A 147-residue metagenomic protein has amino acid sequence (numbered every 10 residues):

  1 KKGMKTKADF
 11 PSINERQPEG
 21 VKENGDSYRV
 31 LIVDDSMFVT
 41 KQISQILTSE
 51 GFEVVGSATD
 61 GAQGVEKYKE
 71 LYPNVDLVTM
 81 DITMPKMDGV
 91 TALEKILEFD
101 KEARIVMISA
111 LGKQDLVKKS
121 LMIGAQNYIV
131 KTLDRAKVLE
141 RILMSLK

Functional and structural regions predicted by a protein language model:
K1-R29, A136-K147: Non-catalytic signal-transmission and effector/linker regions of two-component phosphorelay proteins
M37-G56: Two-component/phosphorelay signaling modules centered on CheY-like receiver
D60-Q63, D88-T91: Acidic catalytic/metal-coordinating carboxylates
Y72-T79: Active-site beta3 strand of CheY-like receiver
V78, I105, Y128-I129: Two-component signal transduction core modules
M84: Receiver (REC) domain active-site loop signature in two-component systems and cognate sites in sensor histidine kinases
T91, G112-I129, K137-E140: Alpha4 helix (beta4-alpha4-beta5 surface) of REC/receiver domains from two-component response regulators
